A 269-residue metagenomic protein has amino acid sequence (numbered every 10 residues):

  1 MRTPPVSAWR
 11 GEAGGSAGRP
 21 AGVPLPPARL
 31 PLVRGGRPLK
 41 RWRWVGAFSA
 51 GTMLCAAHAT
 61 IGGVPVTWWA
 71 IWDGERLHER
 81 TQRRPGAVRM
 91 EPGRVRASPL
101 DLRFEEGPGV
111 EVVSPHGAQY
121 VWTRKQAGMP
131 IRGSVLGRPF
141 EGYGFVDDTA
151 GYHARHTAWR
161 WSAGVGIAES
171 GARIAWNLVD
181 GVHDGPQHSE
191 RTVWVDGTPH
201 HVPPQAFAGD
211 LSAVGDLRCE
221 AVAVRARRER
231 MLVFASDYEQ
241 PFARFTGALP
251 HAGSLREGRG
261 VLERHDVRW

Functional and structural regions predicted by a protein language model:
M1-W269: Structured soluble/peripheral alpha/beta segments that form catalytic or ligand/cofactor-binding pockets
